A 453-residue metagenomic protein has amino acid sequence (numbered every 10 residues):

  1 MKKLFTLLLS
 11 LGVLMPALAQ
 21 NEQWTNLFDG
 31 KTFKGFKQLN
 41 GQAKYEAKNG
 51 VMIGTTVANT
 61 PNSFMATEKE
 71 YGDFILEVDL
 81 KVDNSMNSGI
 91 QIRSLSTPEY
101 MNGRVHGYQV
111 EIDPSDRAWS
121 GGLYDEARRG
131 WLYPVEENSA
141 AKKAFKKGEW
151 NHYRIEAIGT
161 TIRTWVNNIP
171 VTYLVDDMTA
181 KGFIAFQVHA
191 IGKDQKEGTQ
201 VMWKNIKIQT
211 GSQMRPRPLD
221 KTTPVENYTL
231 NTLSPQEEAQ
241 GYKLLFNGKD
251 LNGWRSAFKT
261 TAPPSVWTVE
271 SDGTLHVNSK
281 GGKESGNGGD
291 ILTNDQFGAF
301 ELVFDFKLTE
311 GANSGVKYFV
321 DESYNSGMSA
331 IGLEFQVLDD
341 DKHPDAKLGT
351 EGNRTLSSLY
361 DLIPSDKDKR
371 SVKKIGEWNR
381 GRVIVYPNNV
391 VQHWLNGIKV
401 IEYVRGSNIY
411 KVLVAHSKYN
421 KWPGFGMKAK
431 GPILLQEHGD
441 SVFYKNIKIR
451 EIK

Functional and structural regions predicted by a protein language model:
M1-N21: Bacterial Sec-dependent N-terminal signal peptides
Q20-K453: Carbohydrate-interacting regions of secretory-pathway proteins
